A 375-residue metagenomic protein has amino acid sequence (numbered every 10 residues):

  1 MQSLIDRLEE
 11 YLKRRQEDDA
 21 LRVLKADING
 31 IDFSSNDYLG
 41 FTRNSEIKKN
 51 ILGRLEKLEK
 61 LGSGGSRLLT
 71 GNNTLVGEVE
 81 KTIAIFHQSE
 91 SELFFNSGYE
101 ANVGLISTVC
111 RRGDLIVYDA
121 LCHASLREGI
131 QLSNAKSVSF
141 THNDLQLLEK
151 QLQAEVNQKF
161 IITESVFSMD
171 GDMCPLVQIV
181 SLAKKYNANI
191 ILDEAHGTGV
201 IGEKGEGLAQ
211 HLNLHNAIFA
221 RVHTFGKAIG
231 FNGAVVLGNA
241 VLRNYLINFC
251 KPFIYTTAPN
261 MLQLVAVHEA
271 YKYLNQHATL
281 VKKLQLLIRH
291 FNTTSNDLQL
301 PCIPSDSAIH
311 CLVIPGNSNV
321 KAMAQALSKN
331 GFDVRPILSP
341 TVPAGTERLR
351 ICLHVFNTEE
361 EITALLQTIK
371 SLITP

Functional and structural regions predicted by a protein language model:
Q2-G62, A188: N-terminal "arm"/small-domain region of PLP-dependent enzymes with the aminotransferase-like
F41, S45, K49, G53 (+3 more regions): PLP-dependent enzyme catalytic core of the Aspartate aminotransferase-like
F41-T42, K282-R289, L298-G331, L353-V355: Conserved PLP-binding catalytic core of the aspartate aminotransferase-like
K49, E56-S97: Conserved N-terminal alpha-helix of the aminotransferase class I/II PLP-enzyme fold
L105-A124: Conserved PLP-anchoring active-site segment centered on the Schiff-base-forming lysine
V138, H142-L192: Active-site phosphate-binding strand-loop segment of PLP-dependent enzymes
K204, Q210-Y245: Active-site PLP attachment segment
A228-S295, L300-I303: PLP-dependent aminotransferase class I/II
